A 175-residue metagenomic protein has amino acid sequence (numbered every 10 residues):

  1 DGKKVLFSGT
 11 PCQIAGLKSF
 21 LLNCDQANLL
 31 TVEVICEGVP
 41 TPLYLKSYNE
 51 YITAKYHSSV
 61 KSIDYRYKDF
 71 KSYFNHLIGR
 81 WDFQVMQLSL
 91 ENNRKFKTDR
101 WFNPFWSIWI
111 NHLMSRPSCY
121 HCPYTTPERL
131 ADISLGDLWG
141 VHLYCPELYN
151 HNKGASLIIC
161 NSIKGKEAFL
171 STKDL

Functional and structural regions predicted by a protein language model:
D1-L175: Iron-sulfur-associated redox domains of electron-transfer enzymes in respiratory and anaerobic energy metabolism
